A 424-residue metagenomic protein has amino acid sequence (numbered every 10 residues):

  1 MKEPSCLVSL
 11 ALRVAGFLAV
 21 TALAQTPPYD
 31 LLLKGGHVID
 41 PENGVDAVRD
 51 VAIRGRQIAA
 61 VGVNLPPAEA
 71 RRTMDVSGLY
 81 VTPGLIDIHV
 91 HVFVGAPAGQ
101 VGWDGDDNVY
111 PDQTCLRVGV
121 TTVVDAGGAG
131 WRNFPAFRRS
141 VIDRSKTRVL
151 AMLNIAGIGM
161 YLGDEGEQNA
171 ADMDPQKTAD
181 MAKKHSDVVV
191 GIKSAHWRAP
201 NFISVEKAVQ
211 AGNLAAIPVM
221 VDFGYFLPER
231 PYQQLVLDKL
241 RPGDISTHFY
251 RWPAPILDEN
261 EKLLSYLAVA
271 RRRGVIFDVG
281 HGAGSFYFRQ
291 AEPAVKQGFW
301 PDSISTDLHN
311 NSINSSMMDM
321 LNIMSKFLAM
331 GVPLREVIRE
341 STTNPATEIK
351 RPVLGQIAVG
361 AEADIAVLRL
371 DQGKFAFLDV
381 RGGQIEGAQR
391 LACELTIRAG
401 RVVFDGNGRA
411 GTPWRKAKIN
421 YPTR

Functional and structural regions predicted by a protein language model:
S9-A22: Bacterial N-terminal signal peptides
T26-L31, V38-G84: Histidine-rich, glycine-flanked metal-binding segment
G36, E362-K416: C-terminal cap of metal-dependent C-N hydrolases
G36, V51, R56, G78 (+10 more regions): Divalent metal-coordination and catalytic microenvironments
R71, V76-D143: Metal-associated gating/positioning segment near the N- to mid-region
Y110-R138, S145-G163, H185-P200, A216-M220 (+2 more regions): Divalent metal-dependent hydrolysis catalytic cores, especially in the metallo-beta-lactamase
G191-N314: Active-site core of metal-dependent hydrolases
R289-Q372: His/Asp/Glu-enriched, well-ordered alpha-helical/loop segment that forms or immediately abuts the divalent-metal
